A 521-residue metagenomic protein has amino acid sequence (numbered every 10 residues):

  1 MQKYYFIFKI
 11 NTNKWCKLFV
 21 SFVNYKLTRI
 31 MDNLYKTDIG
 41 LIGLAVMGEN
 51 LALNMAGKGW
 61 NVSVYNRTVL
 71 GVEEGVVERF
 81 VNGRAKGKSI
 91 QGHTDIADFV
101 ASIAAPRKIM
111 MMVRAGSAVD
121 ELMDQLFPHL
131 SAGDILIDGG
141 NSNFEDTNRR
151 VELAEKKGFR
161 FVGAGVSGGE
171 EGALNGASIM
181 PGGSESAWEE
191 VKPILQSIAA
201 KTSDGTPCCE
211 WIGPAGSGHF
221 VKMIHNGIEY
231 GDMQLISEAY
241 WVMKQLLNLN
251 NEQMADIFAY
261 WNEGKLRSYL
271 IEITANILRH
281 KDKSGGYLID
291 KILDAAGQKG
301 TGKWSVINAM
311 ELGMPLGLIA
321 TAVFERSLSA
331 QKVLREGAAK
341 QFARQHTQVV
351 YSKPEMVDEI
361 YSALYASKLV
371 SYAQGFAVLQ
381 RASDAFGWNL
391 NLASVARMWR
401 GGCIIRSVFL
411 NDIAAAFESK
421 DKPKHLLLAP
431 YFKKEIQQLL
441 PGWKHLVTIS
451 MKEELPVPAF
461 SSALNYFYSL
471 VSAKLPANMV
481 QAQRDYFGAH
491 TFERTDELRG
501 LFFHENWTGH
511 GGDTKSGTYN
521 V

Functional and structural regions predicted by a protein language model:
M31-T94, D98-A101, A105-R107, H129 (+2 more regions): NAD(P)+-binding Rossmann beta1-loop-alpha1 motif at the extreme N-terminus of oxidoreductases
I39, V119-M123, I137, N143-A255 (+3 more regions): Rossmann-fold dinucleotide-binding core
M110-Q125: Glycine/threonine-rich flexible loop motifs
H219, K244-Q245, L249-E252, D256 (+3 more regions): Interdomain hinge/lid region at the active-site interface of Rossmann-like NAD(P)-dependent oxidoreductases
F386-A415: Small-residue-rich helix-loop
H445-V521: C-terminal amphipathic alpha-helical interaction region
